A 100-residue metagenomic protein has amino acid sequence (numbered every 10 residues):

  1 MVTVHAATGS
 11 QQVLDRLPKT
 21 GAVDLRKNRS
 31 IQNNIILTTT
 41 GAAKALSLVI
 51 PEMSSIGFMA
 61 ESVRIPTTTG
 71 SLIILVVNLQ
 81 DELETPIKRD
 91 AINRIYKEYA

Functional and structural regions predicted by a protein language model:
V2-Y99: Active-site-lining helix/loop region of Rossmann-like oxidoreductase modules
